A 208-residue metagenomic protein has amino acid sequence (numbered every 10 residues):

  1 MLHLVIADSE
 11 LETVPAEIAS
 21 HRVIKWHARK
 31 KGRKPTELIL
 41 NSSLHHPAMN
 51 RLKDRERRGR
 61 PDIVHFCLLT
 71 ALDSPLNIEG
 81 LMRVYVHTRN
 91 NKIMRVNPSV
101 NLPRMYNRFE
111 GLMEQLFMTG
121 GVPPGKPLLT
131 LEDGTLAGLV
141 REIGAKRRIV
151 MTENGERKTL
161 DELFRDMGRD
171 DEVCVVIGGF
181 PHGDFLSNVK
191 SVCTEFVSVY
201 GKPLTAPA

Functional and structural regions predicted by a protein language model:
L2-E156: RNA substrate-binding interface of SAM-dependent RNA methyltransferases
E12-V14, I93, R157-T159, G183-F185 (+1 more regions): Eukaryotic short linear interaction motifs
E17-A19, E162-L163, N188-K190: Short coil/turn segments at secondary-structure boundaries
R22-V23, M167, V192-E195: Glycine-rich, phosphate-binding/catalytic loops in enzymes
V140-E142, E162-R169: Short amphipathic alpha-helix with an adjacent loop that forms part of the alpha/beta core around
A145-K146, D171, V192-T194: Short, well-ordered alpha-helix to beta-strand connector turns
T152-D161, D171-D184: Long, charge-patterned amphipathic alpha-helical coiled-coil/hairpin "stalk" segments used as oligomerization
P181-A208: Structured adenosyl-cofactor binding patch, chiefly the S-adenosyl-L-methionine
